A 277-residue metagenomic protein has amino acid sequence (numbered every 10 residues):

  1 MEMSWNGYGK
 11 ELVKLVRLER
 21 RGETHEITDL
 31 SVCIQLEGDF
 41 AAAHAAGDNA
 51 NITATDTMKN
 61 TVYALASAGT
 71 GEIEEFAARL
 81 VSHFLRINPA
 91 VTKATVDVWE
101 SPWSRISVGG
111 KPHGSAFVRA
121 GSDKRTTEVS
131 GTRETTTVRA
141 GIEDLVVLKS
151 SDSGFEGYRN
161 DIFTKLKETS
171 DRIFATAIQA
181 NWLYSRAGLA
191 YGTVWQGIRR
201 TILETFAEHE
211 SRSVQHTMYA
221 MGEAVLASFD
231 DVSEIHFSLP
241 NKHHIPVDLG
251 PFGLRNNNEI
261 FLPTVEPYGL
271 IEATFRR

Functional and structural regions predicted by a protein language model:
M1-R277: N-terminal intrinsically disordered, cationic/polar leader segments that include organellar targeting peptides
